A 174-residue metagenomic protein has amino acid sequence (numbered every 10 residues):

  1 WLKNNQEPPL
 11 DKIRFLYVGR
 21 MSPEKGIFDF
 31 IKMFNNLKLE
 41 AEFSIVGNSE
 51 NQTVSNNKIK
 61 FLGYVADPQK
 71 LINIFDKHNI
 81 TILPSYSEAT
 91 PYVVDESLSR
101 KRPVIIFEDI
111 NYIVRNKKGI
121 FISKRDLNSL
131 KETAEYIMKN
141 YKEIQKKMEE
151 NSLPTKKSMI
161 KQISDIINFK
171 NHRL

Functional and structural regions predicted by a protein language model:
I13, Y17-N36, I45: A conserved mid-protein helix/loop that constitutes part of the nucleotide-sugar donor-binding site
Q52-A66: Nucleotide-activated donor-binding/catalytic signature segment of Leloir-type glycosyltransferases, i.e., the conserved
I72, P91-S99, I113: Short alpha-helical segment that forms part of, or immediately flanks, the ligand-binding pocket in carbohydrate-active
I72-H78: Short alpha-helical donor nucleotide-sugar binding micro-motif in glycosyltransferases
Y86: Aromatic "clamp/platform" in nucleotide-sugar-dependent glycosyltransferases that forms part of the donor/acceptor
P103-F107: Short hydrophobic beta-strand element within catalytic cores of glycosyltransferases and related nucleotide-activated
G119-N128, Y136-Y141: Conserved acidic donor-binding segment of nucleotide-sugar-dependent glycosyltransferases
Y141-L174: A charged, aromatic-enriched C-terminal amphipathic alpha-helix characteristic of glycosyltransferases across folds
